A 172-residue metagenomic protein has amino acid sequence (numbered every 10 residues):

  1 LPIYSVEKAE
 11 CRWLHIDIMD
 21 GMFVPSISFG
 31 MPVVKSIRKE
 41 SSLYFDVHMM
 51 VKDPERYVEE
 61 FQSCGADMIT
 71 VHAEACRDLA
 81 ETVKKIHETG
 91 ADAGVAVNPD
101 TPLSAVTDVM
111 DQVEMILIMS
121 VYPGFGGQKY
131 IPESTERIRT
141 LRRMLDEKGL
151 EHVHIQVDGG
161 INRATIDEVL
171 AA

Functional and structural regions predicted by a protein language model:
V6, D17, F61, I116 (+3 more regions): Conserved, mostly hydrophobic/aromatic
A9, M22-P54, V58, I166-A172: A short alpha/beta connector and helix-capping loop motif
L14-M31, A73, V121-K129: Glycine-rich, proline-tolerant flexible connector loops at the mouths of alpha/beta enzymes
M19-G21, M50-P54, E74, N98-D100 (+2 more regions): Active-site beta-loop-alpha junctions enriched in small/polar residues
E40, R56-Y57, A66-H154: Conserved anion-binding
H152-A172: C-terminal alpha-helical cap/extension of soluble enzyme domains
